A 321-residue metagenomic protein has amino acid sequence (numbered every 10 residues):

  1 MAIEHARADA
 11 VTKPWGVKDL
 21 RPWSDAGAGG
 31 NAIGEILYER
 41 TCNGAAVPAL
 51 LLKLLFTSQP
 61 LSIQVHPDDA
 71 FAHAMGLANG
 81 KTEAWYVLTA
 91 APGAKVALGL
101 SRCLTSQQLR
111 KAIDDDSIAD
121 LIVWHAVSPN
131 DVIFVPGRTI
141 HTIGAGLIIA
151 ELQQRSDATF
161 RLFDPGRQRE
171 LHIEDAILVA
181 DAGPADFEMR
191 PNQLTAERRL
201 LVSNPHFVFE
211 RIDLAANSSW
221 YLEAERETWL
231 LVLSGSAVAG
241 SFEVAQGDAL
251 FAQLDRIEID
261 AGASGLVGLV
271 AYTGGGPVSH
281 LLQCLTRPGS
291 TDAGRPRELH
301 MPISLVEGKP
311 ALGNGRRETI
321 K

Functional and structural regions predicted by a protein language model:
M1-L104, S156, D164-A185, F209 (+1 more regions): Transition-metal
L52-L54, L61, E83-Y86, H125 (+3 more regions): His/acidic/aromatic-lined binding-pocket segments of jelly-roll/cupin-type domains and related regulatory beta-sandwich
P60, V132, R138-I140, I148 (+2 more regions): Residue-level marker of beta-strand positions
A72-A74, I140-A145, A150-Q153, W220-L222 (+2 more regions): Short beta-strand His + acidic residue motifs that chelate non-heme Fe in jelly-roll/DSBH and cupin folds
K111-I118, L233-S236: Short, structured beta-strand/loop micro-motifs enriched in basic residues and often containing a Trp
I113, L121, V132, I140-E188: An exposed, glycine/acidic-rich loop-and-rim segment of catalytic or binding clefts
I122-F134, V238-E258: Short acidic-glycine-tyrosine-enriched beta hairpin
F160-E227: C-terminal amphipathic alpha-helical segment
